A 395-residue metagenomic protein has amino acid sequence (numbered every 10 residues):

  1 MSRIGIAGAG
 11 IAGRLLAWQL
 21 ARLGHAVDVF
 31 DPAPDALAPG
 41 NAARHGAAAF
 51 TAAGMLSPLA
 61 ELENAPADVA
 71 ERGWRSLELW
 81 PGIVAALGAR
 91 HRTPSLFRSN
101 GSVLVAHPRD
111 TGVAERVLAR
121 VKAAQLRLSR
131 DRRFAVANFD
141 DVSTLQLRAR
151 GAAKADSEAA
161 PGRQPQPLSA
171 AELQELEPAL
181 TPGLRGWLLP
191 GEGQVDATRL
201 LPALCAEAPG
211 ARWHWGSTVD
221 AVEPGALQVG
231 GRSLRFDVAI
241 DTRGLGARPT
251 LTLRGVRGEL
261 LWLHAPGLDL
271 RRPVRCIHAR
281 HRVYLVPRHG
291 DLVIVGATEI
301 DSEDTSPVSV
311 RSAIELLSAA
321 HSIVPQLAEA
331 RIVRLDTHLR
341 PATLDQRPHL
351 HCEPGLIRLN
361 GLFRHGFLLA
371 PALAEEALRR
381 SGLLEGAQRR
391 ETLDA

Functional and structural regions predicted by a protein language model:
R3-D28: N-terminal Rossmann-like FAD-binding beta1-loop-alpha1 element of flavoenzymes
Q19-L23, M55, S95-L96, R243-P354: Active-site substrate-recognition segment that forms the wall of the catalytic cavity or substrate channel
R22-A49: Glycine-rich FAD pyrophosphate-binding loop
A53-E172, L176: Dinucleotide-binding Rossmann-like beta1-alpha1 core, especially the glycine-rich loop that anchors the ADP
N64, D68-W74, P108-T111, W187-A203 (+2 more regions): Short beta-strand to alpha-helix junction loop
S169-A170, W215-S217, E223, R334-D336: Short loop/edge segments at beta-strand edges and connector loops that shape dinucleotide/nucleotide cofactor-binding
T181, G186-G225, L234, V238 (+1 more regions): Helical element adjacent to the flavin cofactor pocket in flavoenzyme catalytic cores
A330-A395: C-terminal catalytic lobe of FAD-dependent flavoproteins
